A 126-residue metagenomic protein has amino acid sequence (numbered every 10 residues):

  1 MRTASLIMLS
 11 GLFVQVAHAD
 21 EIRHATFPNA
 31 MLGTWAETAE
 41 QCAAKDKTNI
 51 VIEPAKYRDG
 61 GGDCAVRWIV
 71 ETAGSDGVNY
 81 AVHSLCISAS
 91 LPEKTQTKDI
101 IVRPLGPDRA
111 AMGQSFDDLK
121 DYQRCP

Functional and structural regions predicted by a protein language model:
M1-A4: Positively charged n-region of N-terminal signal peptides that target proteins for export
Q15-A19: Sec/Tat signal peptide C-region and signal peptidase I cleavage site
D20-T34, P126: N-terminal helix-cap/turn-to-beta initiation motif at the start of protein domains
W35-A36, A110: Short beta-strand edge/turn micro-motifs at domain boundaries
Q41, H83-P126: Beta-sheet ligand-binding and adhesion/scaffold domains
Q41-L85, F116: N-terminal glycine/threonine-rich, aromatic-flanked beta-hairpin/loop signature
